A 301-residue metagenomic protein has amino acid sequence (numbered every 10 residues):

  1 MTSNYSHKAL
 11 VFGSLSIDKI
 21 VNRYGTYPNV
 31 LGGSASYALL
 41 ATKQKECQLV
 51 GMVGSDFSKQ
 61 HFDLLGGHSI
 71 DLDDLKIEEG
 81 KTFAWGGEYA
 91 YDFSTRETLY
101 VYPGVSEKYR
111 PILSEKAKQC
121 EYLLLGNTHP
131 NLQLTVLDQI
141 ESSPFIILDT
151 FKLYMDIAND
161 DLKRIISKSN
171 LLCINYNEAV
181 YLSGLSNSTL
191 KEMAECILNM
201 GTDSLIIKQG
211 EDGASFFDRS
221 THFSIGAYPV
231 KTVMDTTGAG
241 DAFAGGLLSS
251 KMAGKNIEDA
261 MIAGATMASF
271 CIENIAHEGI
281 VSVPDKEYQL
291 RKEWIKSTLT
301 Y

Functional and structural regions predicted by a protein language model:
T2-Y5, L190-Y301: Conserved phosphate-binding/catalytic region of the ribokinase-like
Y5-S6, I17-N29, Q44-L124, D138-S142 (+1 more regions): Conserved N-terminal subdomain of the carbohydrate kinase-like
G33-K43, L137: Histidine-anchored nucleotide/phosphate-binding helix
L40, W85-E88, G213-F217: Short beta-strand scaffold segments in enzyme catalytic cores
T42, N175, G240: Short, conserved phosphate/pyrophosphate- and ester-handling motifs at nucleotide-, phospho-/glycolipid
G54-D56, N127-L132, F151-M155: Short beta->alpha connector loops
H61-L64, L132-Q139, D160-R164, D259: A short acidic, amphipathic alpha-helical/loop segment
E141-F145, K152-S224: Conserved phosphate/ATP/ADP-binding segment of small-molecule kinases
